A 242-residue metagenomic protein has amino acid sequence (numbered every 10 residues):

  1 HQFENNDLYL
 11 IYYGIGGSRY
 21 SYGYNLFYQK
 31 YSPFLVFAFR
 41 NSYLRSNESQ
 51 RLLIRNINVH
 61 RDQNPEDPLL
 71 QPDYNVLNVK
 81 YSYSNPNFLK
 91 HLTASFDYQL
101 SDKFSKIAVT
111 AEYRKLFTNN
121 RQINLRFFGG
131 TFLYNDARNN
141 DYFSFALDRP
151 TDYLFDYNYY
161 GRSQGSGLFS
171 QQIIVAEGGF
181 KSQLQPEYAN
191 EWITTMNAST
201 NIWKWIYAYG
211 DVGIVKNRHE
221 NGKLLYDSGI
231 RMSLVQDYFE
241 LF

Functional and structural regions predicted by a protein language model:
D7-S18, G23-F27, V36-L44, S49-L53 (+1 more regions): C-terminal outer-membrane beta-barrel translocator/porin domains of Gram-negative envelope proteins and their
Y31, P86, N201-W203, V235-D237: Short strand-coil-strand connectors
R121-N135, R149, G222-K223, D227-F242: Predominantly the C-terminal beta-signal and adjacent terminal strand-loop region of outer-membrane beta-barrel
T194-N201, V212, S228-Q236: Conserved C-terminal beta-signal and adjacent last beta-strands/turns of outer-membrane beta-barrel proteins
W205-G210: C-terminal accessory/binding modules appended to enzymatic or scaffolding proteins
V215-R218: Short, solvent-exposed loop/turn segments at secondary-structure junctions
